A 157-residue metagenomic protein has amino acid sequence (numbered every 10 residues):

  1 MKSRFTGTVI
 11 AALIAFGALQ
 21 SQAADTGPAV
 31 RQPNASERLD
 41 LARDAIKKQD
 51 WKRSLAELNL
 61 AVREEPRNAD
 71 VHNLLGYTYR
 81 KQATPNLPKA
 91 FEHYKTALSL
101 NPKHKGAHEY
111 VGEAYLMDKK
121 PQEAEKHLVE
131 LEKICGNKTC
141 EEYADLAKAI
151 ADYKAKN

Functional and structural regions predicted by a protein language model:
G7-V9, A24-S36, E125-N157: Terminal, low-structured helical/coil segments at or just beyond the last alpha-helical repeat
P33-E64: Alpha-helical segment of the N-proximal tetratricopeptide repeat
A35, A69-D70, K105-G106, T139: Helix-start (N-cap) detector for alpha-helical repeat units in TPR-like alpha-solenoids, especially tetratricopeptide
K47-K48, K81-A83, M117, A149-K156: Register position in tetratricopeptide repeats
K48-A56, A83-T96, K119-E130: Structural signature of tandem alpha-helical TPR/SEL1-like repeats, specifically the intra-repeat loop/turn
L74, Y110, L146-A149: Canonical tetratricopeptide repeat
